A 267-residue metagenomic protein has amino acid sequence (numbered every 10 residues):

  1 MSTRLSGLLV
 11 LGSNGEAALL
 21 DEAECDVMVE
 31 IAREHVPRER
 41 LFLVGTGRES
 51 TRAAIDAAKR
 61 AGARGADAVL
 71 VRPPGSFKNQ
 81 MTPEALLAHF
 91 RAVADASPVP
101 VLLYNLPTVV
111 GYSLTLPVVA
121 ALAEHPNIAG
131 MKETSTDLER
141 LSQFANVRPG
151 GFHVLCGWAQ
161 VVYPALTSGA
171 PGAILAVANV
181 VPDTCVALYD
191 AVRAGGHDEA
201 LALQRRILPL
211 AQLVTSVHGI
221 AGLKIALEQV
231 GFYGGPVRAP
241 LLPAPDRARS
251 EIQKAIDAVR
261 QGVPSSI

Functional and structural regions predicted by a protein language model:
M1, A32, A61, V93 (+5 more regions): Conserved, mostly hydrophobic/aromatic
M1-S113: Active-site beta->alpha loop and helix N-cap motifs at the rims of alpha/beta catalytic domains
T3-L5, T167-A170, I174-V177, V181-I267: C-terminal alpha-helical cap/extension of soluble enzyme domains
A17, L103, G111, H125 (+5 more regions): Generic secondary-structure boundary/loop-capping signal
E34-R40, R64-G65, S97-V99, E124-N127 (+4 more regions): Short helix-capping segments at alpha-helix termini
A92-D95, P107-T215: Catalytic alpha/beta core domains of metabolic enzymes, predominantly
